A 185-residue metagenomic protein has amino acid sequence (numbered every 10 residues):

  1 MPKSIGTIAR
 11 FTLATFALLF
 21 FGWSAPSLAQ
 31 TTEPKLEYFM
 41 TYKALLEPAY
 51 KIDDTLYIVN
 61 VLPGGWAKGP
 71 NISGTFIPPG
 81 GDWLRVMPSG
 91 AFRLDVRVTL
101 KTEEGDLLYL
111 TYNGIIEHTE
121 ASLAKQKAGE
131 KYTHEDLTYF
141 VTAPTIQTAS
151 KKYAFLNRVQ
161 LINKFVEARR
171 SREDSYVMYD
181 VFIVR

Functional and structural regions predicted by a protein language model:
M1-L13: Bacterial N-terminal signal peptides that target proteins for export
T12-W23: Bacterial N-terminal signal peptides
A25-A29: Sec/Tat signal peptide C-region and signal peptidase I cleavage site
Q30-R185: Beta-strand-enriched cores of mature, soluble protein domains
